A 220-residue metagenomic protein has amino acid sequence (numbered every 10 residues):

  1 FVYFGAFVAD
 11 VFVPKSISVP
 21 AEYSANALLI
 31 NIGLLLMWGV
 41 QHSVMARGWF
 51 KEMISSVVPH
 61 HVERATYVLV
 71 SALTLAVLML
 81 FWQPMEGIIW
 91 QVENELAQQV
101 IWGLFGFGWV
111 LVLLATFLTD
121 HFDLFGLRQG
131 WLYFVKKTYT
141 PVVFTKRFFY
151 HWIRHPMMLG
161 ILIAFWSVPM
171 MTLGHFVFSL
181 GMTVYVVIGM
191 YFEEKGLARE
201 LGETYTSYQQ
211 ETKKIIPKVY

Functional and structural regions predicted by a protein language model:
F1-E22, L73-G106: Long, highly hydrophobic alpha-helical transmembrane signal-anchor segments
V2-D10, G33-L34, L111, F117-F122 (+1 more regions): Hydrophobic transmembrane alpha-helices
V19-N26, M53-V70, V135-Y139: Juxtamembrane helix-capping/reentrant segments at transmembrane boundaries
E22-L36, A97-T116: Alpha-helical transmembrane segments
L29-M37, Q41, T66, V70 (+3 more regions): Hydrophobic alpha-helical transmembrane segments of multipass integral membrane proteins, especially permease/channel
V40-V57, G87: Membrane-helix interface/capping segments
Y67-A72, Q98-L113, F149-L159: Membrane-interface loop-to-helix entry segments
L127-P141: Juxtamembrane inter-helical linkers in multi-pass membrane proteins
